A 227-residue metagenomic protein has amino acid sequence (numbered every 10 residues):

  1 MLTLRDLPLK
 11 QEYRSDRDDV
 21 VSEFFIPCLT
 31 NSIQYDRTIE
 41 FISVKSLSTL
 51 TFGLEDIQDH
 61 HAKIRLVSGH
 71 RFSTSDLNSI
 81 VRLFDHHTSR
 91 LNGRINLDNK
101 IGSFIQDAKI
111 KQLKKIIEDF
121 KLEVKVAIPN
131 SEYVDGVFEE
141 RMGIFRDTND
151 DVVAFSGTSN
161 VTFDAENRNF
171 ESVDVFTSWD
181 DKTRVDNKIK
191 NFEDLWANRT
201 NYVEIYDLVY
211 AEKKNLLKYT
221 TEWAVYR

Functional and structural regions predicted by a protein language model:
M1-R227: PLD/PLD-like phosphodiesterase catalytic module centered on the HKD motif
